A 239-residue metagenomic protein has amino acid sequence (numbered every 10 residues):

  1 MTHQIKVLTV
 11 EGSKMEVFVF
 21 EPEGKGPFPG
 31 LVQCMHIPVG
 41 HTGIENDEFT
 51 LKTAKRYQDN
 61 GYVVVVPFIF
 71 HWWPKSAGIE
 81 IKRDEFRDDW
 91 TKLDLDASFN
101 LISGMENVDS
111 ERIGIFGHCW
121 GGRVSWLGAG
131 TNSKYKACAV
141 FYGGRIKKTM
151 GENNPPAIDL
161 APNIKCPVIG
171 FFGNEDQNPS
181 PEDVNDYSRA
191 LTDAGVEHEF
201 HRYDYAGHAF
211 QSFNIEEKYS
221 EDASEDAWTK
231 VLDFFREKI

Functional and structural regions predicted by a protein language model:
I5-N107, A157, F210-S212: Serine-hydrolase catalytic machinery in alpha/beta-hydrolase-like enzymes
Q33-T42, C119, G143, G173: Glycine-rich His-Gly loop
G40-H41, W73-A77, R145-G151, N178: A short beta-to-alpha transition loop/helix N-cap that caps and shapes the active-site region
F68, F116, A139-Y142, F171 (+1 more regions): Alpha/beta-hydrolase-fold catalytic nucleophile elbow
L95-N163: Primarily recognizes the serine-hydrolase "nucleophile elbow" in alpha/beta-hydrolase and SGNH/GDSL folds
I164, G170-F172: Short beta-strand/loop motif that positions the catalytic acidic residue of the alpha/beta-hydrolase fold
Q177-D186: Conserved alpha/beta-hydrolase "acid-adjacent" motif
T192-I239: C-terminal catalytic histidine-bearing segment of alpha/beta-hydrolase fold enzymes
